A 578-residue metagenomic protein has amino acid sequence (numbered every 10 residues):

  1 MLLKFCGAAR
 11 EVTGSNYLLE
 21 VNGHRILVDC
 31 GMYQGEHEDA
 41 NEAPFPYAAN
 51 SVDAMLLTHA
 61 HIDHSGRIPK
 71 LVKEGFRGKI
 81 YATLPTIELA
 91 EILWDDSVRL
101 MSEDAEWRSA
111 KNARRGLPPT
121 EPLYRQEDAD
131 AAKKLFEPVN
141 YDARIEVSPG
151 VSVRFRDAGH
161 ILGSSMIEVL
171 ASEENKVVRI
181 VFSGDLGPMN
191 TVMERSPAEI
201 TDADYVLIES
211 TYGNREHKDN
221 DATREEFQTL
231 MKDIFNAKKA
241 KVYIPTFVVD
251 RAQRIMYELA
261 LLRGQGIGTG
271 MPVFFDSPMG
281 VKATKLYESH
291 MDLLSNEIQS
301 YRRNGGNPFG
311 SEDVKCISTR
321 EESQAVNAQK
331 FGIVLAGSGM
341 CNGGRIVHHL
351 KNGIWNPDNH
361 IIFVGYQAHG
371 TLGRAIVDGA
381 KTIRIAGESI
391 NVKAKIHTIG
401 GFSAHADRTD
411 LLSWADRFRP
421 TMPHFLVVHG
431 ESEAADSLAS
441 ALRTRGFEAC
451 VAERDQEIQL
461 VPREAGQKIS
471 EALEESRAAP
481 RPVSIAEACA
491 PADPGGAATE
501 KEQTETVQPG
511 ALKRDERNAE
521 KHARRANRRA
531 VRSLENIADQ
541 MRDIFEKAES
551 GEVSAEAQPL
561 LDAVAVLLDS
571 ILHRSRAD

Functional and structural regions predicted by a protein language model:
M1-N50, A131-R195, E321-N327, I333 (+7 more regions): Core dinuclear metal-dependent hydrolase active-site scaffold
A9-G14, V21-K134, L186-R195, D378-A386 (+1 more regions): Pre-active-site segment of Zn-dependent metallo-hydrolases
V28-C30, V52-H61, I68, I80-T83 (+11 more regions): Active-site neighborhood of phospho(di)ester-bond hydrolases with catalytic His/Asp-centered motifs
S97-I161, M291-Q329: Metallo-beta-lactamase
G159-S164, L170-A203, E209-T211, E216-K218 (+3 more regions): Active-site-proximal loop/helix segments of hydrolase catalytic cores
L186, D219-R224, G310-E321, M340-N342 (+2 more regions): A general structural motif
Q228-T371, R384, R419, A434-D436 (+6 more regions): Hard-cation-handling environments
R384-A415: Generic long, charged, amphipathic alpha-helical segments
